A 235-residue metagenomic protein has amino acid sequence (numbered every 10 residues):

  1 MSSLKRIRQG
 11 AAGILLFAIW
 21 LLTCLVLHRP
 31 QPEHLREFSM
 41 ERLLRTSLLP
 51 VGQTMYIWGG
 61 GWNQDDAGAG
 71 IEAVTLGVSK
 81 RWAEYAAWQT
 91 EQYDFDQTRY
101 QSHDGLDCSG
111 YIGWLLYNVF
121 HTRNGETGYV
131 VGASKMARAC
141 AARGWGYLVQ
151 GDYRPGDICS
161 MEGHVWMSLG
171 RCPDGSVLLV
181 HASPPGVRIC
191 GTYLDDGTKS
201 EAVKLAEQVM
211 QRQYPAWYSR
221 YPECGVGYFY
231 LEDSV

Functional and structural regions predicted by a protein language model:
M1-F17: N-terminal Sec-pathway targeting helices
I14, A18-E33: Bacterial Sec-dependent signal peptides at the C-terminal "C-region" and cleavage site
T23-C24, R29, I112, M136 (+5 more regions): Extracellular, surface-exposed passenger/stalk and repeat segments of large secreted bacterial proteins
L27-V119, V235: N-terminal capping segments
E41-L48, A137, E207, Q211: Generic detector of well-ordered alpha-helical segments enriched in charged/polar residues, highlighting helical
F120-D196: ...with weaker cross-activation on analogous glycine-rich loops/strands in unrelated enzymes
L194-V235: Low-complexity, Gly/Ser/Thr/Pro-rich intrinsically disordered linker/tail segments
